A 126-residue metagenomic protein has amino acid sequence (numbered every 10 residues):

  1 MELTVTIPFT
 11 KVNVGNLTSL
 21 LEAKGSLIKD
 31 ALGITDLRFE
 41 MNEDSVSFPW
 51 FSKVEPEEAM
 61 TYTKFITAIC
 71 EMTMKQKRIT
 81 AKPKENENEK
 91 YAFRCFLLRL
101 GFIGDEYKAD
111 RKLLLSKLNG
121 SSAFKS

Functional and structural regions predicted by a protein language model:
M1-D110, L114-S126: Long, charge-dense low-complexity segments
